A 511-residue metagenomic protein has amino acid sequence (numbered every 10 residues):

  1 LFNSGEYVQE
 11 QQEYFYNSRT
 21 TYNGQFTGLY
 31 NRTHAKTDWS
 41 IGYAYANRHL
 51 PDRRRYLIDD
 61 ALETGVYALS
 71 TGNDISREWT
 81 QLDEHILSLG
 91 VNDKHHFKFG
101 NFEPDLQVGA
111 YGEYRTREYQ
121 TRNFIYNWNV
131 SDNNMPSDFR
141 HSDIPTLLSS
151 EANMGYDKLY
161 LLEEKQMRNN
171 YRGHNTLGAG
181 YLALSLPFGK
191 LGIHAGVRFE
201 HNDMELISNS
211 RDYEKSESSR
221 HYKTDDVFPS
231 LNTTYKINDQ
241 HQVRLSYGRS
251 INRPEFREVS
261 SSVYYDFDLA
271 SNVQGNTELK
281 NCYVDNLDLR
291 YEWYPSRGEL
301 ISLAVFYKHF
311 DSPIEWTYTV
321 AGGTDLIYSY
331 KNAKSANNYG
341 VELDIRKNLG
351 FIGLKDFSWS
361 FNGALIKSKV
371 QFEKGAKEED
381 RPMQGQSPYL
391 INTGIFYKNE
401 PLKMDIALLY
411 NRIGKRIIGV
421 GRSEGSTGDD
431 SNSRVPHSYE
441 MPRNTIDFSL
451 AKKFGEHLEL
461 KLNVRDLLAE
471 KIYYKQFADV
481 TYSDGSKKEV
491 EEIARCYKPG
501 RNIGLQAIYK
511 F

Functional and structural regions predicted by a protein language model:
L1-L106, L300-S302: Outer-membrane beta-barrel domain signature, strongest for Gram-negative TonB-dependent receptors and also present
R32-H34, Y43-H49, Q81, H85-L87 (+14 more regions): Transmembrane beta-strands of outer-membrane beta-barrel pores
T33-K36, H96-L106, G189-K190, Q240 (+5 more regions): Short loop/turn motifs that connect adjacent beta-strands in outer-membrane beta-barrel proteins
S76, H96-F97, N101-Q240, Y264: Signature of Gram-negative outer-membrane beta-barrel scaffolds
L82, L87-G90, N276, K280 (+5 more regions): Outer membrane beta-barrel strand-and-loop segments of large Gram-negative receptors, especially TonB-dependent
D143-K158, D203, D239-N286, V305-K331 (+2 more regions): Surface-exposed extracellular loop regions of Gram-negative outer-membrane beta-barrel proteins, predominantly
F306-H309, I327-V420: Gram-negative outer-membrane beta-barrel transporters
R412-T427, A451-F511: C-terminal beta-signal and adjacent terminal beta-strands/loops of Gram-negative outer-membrane beta-barrel proteins
